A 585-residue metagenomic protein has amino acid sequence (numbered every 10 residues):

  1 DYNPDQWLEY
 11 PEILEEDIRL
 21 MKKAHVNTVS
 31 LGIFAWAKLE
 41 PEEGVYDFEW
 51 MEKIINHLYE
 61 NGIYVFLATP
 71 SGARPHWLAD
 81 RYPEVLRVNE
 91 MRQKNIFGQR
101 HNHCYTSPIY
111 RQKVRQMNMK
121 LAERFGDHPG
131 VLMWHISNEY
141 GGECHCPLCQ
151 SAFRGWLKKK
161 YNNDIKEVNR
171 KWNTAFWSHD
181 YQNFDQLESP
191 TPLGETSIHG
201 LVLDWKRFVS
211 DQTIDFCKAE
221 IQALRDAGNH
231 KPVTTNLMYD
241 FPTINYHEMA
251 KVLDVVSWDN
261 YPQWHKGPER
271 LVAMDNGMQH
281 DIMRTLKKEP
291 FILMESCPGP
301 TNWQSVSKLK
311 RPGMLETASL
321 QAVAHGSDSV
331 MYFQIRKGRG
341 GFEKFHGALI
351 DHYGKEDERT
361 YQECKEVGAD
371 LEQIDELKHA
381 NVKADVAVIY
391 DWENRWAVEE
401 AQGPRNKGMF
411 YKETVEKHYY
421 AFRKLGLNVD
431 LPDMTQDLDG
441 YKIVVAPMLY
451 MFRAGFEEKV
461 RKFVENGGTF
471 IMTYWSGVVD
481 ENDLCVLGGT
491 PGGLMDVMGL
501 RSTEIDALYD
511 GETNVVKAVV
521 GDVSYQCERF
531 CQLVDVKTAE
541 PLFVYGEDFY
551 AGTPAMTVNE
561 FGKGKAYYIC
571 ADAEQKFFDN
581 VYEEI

Functional and structural regions predicted by a protein language model:
D1-P11, F34-E49, N95-R115, S137-C144 (+6 more regions): The substrate-binding groove and active-site-proximal loops of carbohydrate-active enzymes, especially glycoside
N3-P4, S30-A35, A68-W77, L132-G141 (+5 more regions): Short, solvent-exposed turn/loop segments enriched in Gly/Ser/Thr/Pro and often Arg
D5-K23, V114-K120, M238-M249, R311-L320 (+1 more regions): Short, acidic/polar
I13-N95, M119-A122, C217-G228, Y450-M451: Aromatic-lined substrate-binding rim segments of carbohydrate-active enzymes
I18-H25, I55-E60, E123-P129, Y246-K251 (+1 more regions): Acidic (Asp/Glu)-rich catalytic clusters
H25-T28, L132, D328-S329, K442: Short acidic/polar active-site loop segments enriched in Thr and Asp
R81, V88-V255, D259-M278: Polysaccharide-binding and catalytic clefts of secreted carbohydrate-active enzymes
F184-L187, K218, D226, H230 (+3 more regions): Carbohydrate-binding surfaces of carbohydrate-active enzymes
